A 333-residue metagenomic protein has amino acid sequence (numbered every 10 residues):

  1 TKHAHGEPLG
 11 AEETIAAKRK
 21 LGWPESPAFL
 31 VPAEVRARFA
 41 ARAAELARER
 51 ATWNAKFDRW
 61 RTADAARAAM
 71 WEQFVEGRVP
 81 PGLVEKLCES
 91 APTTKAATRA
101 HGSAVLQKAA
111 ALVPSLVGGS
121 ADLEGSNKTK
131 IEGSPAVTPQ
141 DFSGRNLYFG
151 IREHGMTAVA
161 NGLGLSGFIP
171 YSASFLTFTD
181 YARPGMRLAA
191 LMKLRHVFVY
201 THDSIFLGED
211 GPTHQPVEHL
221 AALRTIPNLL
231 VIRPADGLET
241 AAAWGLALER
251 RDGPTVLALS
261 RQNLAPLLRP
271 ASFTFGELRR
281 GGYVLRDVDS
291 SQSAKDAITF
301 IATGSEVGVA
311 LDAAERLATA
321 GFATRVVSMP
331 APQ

Functional and structural regions predicted by a protein language model:
T1-L30, F206-T213, T240, E249-Q333: Thiamine diphosphate
T1-R67: Intrinsic-disorder/coil detector with helix-boundary
R36, A43-A44, R48-A258, N263-A265: Thiamine diphosphate
